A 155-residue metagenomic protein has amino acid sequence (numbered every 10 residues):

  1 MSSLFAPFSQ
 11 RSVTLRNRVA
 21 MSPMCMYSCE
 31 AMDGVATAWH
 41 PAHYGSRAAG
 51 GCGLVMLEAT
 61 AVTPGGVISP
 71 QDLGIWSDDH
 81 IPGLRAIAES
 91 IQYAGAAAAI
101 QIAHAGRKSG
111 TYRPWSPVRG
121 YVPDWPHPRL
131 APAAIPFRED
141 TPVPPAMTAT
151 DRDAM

Functional and structural regions predicted by a protein language model:
M1-A105, Y112, P144: N-terminal capping/small domains of soluble enzymes
E89-Q92, A103-M155: Non-globular sequence segments
